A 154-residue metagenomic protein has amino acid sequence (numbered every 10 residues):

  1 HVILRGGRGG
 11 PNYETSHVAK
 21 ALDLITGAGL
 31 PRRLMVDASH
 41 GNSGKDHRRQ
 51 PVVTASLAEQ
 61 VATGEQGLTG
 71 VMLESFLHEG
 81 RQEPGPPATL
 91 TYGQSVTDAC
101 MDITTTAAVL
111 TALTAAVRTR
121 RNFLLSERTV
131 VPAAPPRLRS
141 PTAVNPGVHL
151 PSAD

Functional and structural regions predicted by a protein language model:
H1-V131: Expand to "…catalyze enediolate/carbanion chemistry for C-C bond making/breaking, isomerization, decarboxylation
N42, P151-S152: Serine/threonine-rich low-complexity intrinsically disordered regions
T129, A133-A134, T142-A143, A153: Ala/Thr-enriched low-complexity intrinsically disordered regions
